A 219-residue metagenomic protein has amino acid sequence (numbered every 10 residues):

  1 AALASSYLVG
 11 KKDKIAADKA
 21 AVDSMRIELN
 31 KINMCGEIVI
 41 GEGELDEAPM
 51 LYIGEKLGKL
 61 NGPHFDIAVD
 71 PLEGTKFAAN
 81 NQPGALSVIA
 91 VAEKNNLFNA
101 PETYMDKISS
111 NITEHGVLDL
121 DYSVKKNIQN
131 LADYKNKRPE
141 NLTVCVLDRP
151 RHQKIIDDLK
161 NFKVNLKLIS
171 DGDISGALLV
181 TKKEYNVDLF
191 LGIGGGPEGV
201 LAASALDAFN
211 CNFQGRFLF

Functional and structural regions predicted by a protein language model:
A1, K12, A16-S24, G62-D66 (+8 more regions): Conserved active-site and cofactor/substrate-binding residues in soluble primary-metabolism enzymes
A1-A68, Q129, D133-K135, I174-S175: N-terminal subdomain of lithium-sensitive/metallo-dependent phosphomonoesterases centered on the IMPase/IPPase/PAP
N30-K31, K56-G62, D70, A78-Q82 (+3 more regions): Solvent-exposed alpha-helices and their adjacent loops that cap or buttress functional pockets in soluble metabolic
I38-E42, I67-V69, A78-N80, N99-A100 (+4 more regions): General beta-strand structural signal in soluble alpha/beta enzymes
M50-Y52, N80-Q82, A100-T103, I155-L159 (+2 more regions): Short acidic, glycine/serine/threonine-rich loops at helix termini
G62-E73, F77-F98: DPxDG-like acidic metal-binding loop motif
V88-I169: Acidic beta-strand-loop-alpha-helix segment within the catalytic core of divalent metal-dependent phosphate-processing
V164-L166, S170-I174, V187-L189, G194 (+1 more regions): Gly/Ser/Thr-rich active-site loops/lids in small-molecule metabolic enzymes that frequently grip phosphoryl groups
